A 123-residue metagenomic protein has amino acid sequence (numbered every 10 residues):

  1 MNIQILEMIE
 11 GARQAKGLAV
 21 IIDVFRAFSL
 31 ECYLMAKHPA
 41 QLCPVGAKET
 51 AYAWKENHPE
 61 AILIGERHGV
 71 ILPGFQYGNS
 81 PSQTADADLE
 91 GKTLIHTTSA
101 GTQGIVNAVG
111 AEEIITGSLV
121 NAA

Functional and structural regions predicted by a protein language model:
Q4-Q14: A short acidic-Thr-Gly-centered motif at the start of a beta-strand
G11-A12, A19-E31: Short acidic, Gly/Ser-rich segments with clustered Asp/Glu that frequently serve as metal-coordination loops in enzyme
R13-A15, A36-P39, V109-E112: Short, surface-exposed connector motifs at secondary-structure boundaries
A19-I21, Q41-C43, I115: Short catalytic-loop micro-motif centered on adjacent basic/acidic residues
S29-K37, W54: Short active-site loop/helix that positions an aromatic residue
P44-A123: Acidic/Gly/His-enriched mid-domain segments of enzyme catalytic cores or analogous surface patches that mediate
